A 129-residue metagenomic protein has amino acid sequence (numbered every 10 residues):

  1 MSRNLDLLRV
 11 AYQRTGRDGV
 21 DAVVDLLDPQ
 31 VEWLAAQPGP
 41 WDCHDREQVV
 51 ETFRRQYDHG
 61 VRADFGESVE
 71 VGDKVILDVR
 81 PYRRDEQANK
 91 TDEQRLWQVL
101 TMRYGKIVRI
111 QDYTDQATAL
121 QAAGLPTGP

Functional and structural regions predicted by a protein language model:
M1-L26, P126: Short acidic-aromatic low-complexity motifs
S2, P40-H44, T91: Residues at secondary-structure transition points
R3, E51-P129: A beta-strand edge to alpha-helix "cap/lid" segment located at domain peripheries
D6-L7, G39-P40, R103: Short, contiguous strand/loop micro-motifs
L8, Y12-T15, L27, V49 (+2 more regions): Hydrophobic alpha-helical core bundles mediating ligand binding, dimerization, or RNAP-core interactions
Y12, P38-G39, V108: Generic anion/oxyanion-binding catalytic loop in active/binding sites
V20-D73: A solvent-exposed, acidic/Ser-Thr-rich amphipathic alpha-helical stretch
